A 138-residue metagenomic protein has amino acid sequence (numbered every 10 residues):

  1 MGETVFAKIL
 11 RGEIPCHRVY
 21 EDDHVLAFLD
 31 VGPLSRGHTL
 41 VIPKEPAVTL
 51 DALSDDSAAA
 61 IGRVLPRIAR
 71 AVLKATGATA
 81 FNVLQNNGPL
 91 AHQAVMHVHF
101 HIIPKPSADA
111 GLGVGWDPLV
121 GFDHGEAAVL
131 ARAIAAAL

Functional and structural regions predicted by a protein language model:
M1-L138: HIT superfamily nucleotide-processing domains
